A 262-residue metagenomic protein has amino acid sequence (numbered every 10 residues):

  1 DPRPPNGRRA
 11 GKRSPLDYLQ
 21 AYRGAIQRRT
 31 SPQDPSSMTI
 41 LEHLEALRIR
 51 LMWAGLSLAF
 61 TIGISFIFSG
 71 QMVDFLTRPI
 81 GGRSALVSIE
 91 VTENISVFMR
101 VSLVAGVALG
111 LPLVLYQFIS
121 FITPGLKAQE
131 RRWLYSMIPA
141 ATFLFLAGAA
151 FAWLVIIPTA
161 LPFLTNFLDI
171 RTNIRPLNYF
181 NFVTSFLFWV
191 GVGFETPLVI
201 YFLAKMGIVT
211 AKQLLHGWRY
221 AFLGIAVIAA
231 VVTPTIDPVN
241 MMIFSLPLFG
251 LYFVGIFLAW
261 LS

Functional and structural regions predicted by a protein language model:
D1-S262: Membrane topogenic/interface segments and analogous intrinsically disordered interaction regions
